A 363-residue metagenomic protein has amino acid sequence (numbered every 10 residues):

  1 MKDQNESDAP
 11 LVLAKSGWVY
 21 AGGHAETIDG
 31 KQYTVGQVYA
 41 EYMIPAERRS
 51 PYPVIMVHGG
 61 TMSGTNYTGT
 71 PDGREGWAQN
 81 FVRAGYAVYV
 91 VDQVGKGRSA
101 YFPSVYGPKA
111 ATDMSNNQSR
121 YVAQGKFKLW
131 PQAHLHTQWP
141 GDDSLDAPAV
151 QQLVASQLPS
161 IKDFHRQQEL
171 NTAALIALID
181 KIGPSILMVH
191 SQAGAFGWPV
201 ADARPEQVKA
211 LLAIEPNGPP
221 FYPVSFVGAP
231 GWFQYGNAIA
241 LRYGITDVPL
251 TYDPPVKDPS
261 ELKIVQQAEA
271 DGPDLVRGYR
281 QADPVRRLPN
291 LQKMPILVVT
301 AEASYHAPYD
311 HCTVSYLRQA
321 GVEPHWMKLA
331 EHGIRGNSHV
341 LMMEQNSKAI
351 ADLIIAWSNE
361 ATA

Functional and structural regions predicted by a protein language model:
K2-R49: N-terminal cap/lid segment of alpha/beta-hydrolase-fold proteins
R48-R49, V54-D92, K96-P131, L135: Short, surface-exposed "cap/lid" segments of acyl-processing enzymes
Y121, Q138-I186: Conserved acidic catalytic loop of the alpha/beta-hydrolase fold
M188-G197: Gly/Ala-rich beta-loop-alpha elbow adjacent to hydrolase catalytic centers
P220, E302-P308: Acidic catalytic loop of the alpha/beta-hydrolase fold
Q292, V298-T300: Short beta-strand/loop motif that positions the catalytic acidic residue of the alpha/beta-hydrolase fold
R318-R335: Catalytic histidine neighborhood in serine/cysteine hydrolases with alpha/beta-hydrolase-type architecture
H332-A363: Catalytic active-site module of serine/aspartate enzymes centered on a nucleophile-bearing elbow/loop
